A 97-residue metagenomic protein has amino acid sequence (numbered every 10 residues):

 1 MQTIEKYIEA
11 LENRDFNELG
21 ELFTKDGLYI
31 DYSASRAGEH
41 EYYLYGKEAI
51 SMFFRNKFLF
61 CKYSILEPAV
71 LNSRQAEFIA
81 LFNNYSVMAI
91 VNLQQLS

Functional and structural regions predicted by a protein language model:
M1-K25: Short, low-complexity N-terminal intrinsically disordered segments enriched in polar/charged residues
M1-Q2, Y63-S64, A89-N92: Short solvent-exposed loop/turn micro-motifs enriched in small/polar/acidic residues
K6, L28, K62, F78-L81: Intrinsically disordered, low-complexity N-terminal regions enriched in serine/proline/glycine with scattered basic
Y7, L19, G27, G46 (+2 more regions): Hydrophobic pocket/interface hotspot
T24-R74: A solvent-exposed, acidic/Ser-Thr-rich amphipathic alpha-helical stretch
Q75-S97: Exposed beta-sheet edge and beta->alpha loop/turn motif
